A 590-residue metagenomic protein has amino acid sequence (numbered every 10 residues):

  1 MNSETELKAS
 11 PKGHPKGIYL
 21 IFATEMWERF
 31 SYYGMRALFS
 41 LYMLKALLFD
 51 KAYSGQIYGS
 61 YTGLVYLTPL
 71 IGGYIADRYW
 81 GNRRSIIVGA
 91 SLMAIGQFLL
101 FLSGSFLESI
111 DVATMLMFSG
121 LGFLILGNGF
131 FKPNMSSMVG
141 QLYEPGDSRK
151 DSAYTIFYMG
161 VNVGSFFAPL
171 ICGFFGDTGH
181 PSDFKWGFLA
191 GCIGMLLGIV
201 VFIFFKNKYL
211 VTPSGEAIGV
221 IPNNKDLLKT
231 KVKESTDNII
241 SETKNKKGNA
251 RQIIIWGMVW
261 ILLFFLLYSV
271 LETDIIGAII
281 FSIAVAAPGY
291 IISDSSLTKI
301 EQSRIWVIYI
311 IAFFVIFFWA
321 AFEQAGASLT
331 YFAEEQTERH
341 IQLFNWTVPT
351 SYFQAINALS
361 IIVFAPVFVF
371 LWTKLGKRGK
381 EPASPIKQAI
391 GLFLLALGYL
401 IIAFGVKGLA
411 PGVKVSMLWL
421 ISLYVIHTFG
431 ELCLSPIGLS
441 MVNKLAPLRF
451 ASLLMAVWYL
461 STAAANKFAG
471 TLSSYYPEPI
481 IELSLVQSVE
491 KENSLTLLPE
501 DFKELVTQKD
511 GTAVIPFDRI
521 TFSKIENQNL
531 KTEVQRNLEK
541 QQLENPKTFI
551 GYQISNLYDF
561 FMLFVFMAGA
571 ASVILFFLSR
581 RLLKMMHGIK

Functional and structural regions predicted by a protein language model:
M1-K16, P145-G146, G173-T330, E334-Q342 (+3 more regions): Intracellular loop-helix junctions on the cytosolic face of multi-pass helical membrane proteins
M26, G96, S109-N134, A312-F314 (+1 more regions): Hydrophobic core of transmembrane alpha-helices in multi-pass small-molecule transporters, especially MFS/SLC-type
R36-A37, L70-I71, L102, V163-T178 (+3 more regions): A gly/Pro-rich, aromatic-decorated transmembrane alpha-helix motif that marks the paired, flexible gating helices
A37-I57, D177, A325-Y352: Short amphipathic helix-loop junctions that connect adjacent transmembrane helices in Major Facilitator Superfamily/SLC
G59-R78, A94, K132, F166-A168 (+2 more regions): Central cavity-lining transmembrane alpha-helices of secondary-active solute carriers, predominantly the Major
L64-V65, R149-H180, G187-G198, W256-W260 (+2 more regions): Glycine-rich segments within core transmembrane alpha-helices of 12-TM secondary carriers
V88-V112, Q388-G412: C-terminal ends and interior cores of transmembrane alpha-helices in multi-pass membrane transporters/permeases
Q342, W346-T347, Y475-Y558: Low-complexity, proline/glycine-enriched hydrophobic segments characteristic of transmembrane helices
